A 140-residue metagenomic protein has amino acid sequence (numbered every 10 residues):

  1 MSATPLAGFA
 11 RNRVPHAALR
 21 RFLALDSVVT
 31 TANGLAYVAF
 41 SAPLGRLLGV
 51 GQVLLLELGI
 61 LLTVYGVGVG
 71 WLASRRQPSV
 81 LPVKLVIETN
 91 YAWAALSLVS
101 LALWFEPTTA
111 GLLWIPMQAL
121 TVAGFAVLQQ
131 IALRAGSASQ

Functional and structural regions predicted by a protein language model:
M1-A18: Short, Lys/Arg-rich, polar N-terminal cytosolic tail immediately upstream of the first transmembrane signal-anchor
H16-D26: Membrane-water interface at loop-to-transmembrane-helix junctions
L25-V38, V53-S74, L85-L96, L120-A123: Core segments of alpha-helical transmembrane spans in multipass integral membrane proteins
S41-G49, V69-L81, L101-E106: Juxtamembrane helix-break-helix junctions at the cytosolic face of small multi-pass alpha-helical membrane proteins
L48-L55, L81-V86, T108-Q118: Non-cytosolic membrane-interface motifs at loop->transmembrane helix junctions
Q77, A95-P116, A132-A135: Membrane-helix boundary connector in multi-pass membrane proteins
L120-Q140: Membrane-water interface at the C-terminal end of transmembrane alpha helices
